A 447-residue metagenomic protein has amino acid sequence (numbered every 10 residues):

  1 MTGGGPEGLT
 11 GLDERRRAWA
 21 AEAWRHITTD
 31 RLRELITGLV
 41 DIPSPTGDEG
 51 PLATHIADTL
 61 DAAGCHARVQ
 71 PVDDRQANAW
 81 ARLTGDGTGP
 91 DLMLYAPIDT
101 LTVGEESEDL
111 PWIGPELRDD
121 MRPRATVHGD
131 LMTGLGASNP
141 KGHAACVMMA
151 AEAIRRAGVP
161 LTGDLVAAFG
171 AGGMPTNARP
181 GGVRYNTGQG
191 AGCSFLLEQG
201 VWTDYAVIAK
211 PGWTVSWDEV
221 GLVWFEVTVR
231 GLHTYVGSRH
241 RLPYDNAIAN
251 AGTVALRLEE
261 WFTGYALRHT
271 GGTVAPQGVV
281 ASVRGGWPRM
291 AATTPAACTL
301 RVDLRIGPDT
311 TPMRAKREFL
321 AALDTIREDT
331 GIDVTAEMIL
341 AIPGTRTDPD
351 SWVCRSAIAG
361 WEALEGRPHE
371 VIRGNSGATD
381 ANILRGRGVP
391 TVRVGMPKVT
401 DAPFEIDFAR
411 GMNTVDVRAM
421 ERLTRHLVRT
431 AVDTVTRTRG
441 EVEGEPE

Functional and structural regions predicted by a protein language model:
M1-A21, H26-D30, T37, T102 (+2 more regions): Metal-dependent amide/peptide-bond hydrolase catalytic core, centered on the "pita-bread" metallohydrolase fold
G5-A137, R156-L161: Acidic/His- and Gly-rich active-site-bordering loop/insert found across diverse amide/peptide-bond hydrolases
G47, D130-A145, G158, D245-A249 (+1 more regions): Short, conserved micro-motifs enriched in small and acidic residues
Y95-P97, A168-G170, V207-K210, T228 (+1 more regions): Short beta-strand segments
V103-G129, N177-L197, D401-R410: Charged, glycine/proline-rich intrinsically disordered loops and linkers
H128-D130, A150-A168, E260-L267, T436-R439: Phosphate-handling active-site elements
P140-L222: Acidic/histidine-rich catalytic neighborhood of metal-dependent amide-processing enzymes
